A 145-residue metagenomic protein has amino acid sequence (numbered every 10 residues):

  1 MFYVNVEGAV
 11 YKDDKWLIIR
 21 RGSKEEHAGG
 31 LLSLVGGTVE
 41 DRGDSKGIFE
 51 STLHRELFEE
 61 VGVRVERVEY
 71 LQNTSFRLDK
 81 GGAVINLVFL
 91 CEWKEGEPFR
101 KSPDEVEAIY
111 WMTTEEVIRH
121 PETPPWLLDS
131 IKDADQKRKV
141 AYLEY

Functional and structural regions predicted by a protein language model:
M1-I18, E40: Conserved N-terminal beta-strand and adjoining loop/helix that marks the start of the Nudix/MutT-like hydrolase domain
F2, F49, A83-I85: Residue-level preference for beta-strand/loop junctions
G8, Y70, F89-C91: A structural signal for short, well-ordered beta-strand segments
V10-Y11, I18, C91-W93, W111: Conserved hydrophobic "DFG−1" position in protein kinase catalytic cores
K15-F58: Conserved Nudix-box catalytic region and its N-terminal flanking loop in Nudix hydrolases and closely related
G29-L32, P103-Y145: Nudix hydrolase/Nudix homology domain
V63-N73: A short coil-to-beta-strand element that immediately follows conserved catalytic motifs
T74-P98, E116, S130-D135: Active-site-adjacent beta-strand/loop module that shapes the phosphate/pyrophosphate-binding cleft
